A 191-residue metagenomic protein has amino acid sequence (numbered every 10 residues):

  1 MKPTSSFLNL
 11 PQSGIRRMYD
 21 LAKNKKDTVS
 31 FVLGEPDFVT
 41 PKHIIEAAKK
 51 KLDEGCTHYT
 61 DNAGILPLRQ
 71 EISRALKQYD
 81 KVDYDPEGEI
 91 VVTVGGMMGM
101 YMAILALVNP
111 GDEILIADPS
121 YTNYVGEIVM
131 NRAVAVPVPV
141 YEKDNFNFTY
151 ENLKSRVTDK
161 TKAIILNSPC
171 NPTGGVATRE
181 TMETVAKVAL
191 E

Functional and structural regions predicted by a protein language model:
T4-V94, M102: N-terminal small-domain helix-loop-helix segment of the aminotransferase-like
M18, Y124, V185: Aromatic/hydrophobic pocket-lining residues that form π-stacking "cages" and hydrophobic walls in ligand
A22, I128, V188-A189: A generic structural signal for well-ordered alpha-helical segments
D83-I90, P110-E113, K160: Short acidic capping loops at alpha-helix termini that bridge into adjacent secondary structure
A106-I128: Conserved PLP-anchoring active-site segment centered on the Schiff-base-forming lysine
M130-V136: A short helix-loop-beta submotif of the ANL/AMP-binding
V136, Y141-E191: Active-site phosphate-binding strand-loop segment of PLP-dependent enzymes
